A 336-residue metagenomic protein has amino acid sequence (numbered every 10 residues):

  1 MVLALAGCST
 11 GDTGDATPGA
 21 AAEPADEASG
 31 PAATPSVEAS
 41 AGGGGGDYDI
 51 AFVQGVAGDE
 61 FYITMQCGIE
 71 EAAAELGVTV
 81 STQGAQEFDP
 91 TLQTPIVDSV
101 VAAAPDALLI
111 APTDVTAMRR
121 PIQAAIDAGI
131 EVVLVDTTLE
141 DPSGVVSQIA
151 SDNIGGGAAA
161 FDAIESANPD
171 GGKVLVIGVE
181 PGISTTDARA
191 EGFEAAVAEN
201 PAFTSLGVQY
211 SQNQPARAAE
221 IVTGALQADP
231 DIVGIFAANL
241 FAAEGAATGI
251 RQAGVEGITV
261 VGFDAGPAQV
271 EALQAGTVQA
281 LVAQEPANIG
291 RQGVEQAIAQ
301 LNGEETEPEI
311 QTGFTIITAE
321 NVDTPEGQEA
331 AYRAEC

Functional and structural regions predicted by a protein language model:
L3-G7: C-terminal motif of bacterial Sec signal peptides marking the signal peptidase cleavage site
C8-C336: A residue-level marker of the well-folded mature domains of exported/periplasmic proteins
